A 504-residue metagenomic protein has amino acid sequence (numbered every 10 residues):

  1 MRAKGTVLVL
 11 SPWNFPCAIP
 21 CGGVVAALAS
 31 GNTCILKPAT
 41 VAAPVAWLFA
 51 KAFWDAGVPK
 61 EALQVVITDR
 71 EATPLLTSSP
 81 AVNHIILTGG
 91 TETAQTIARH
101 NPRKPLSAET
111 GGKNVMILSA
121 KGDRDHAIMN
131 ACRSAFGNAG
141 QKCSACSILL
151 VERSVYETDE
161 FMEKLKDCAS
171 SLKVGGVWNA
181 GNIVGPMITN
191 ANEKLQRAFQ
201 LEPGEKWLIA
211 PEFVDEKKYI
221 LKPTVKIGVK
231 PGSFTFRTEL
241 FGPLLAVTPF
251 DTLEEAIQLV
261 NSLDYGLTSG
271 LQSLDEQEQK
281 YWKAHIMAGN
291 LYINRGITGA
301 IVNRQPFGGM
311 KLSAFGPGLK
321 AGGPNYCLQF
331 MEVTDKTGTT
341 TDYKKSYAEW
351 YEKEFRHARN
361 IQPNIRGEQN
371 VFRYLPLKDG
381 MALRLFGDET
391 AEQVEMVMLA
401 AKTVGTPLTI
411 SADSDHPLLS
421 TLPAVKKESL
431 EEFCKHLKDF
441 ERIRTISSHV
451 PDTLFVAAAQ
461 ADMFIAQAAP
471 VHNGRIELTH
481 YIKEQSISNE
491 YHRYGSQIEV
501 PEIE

Functional and structural regions predicted by a protein language model:
W13-G22, E389-M396: Conserved coil-to-alpha-helix start sites within the AMP-binding
G22-T73, V397-V425: PLP-dependent aminotransferase-like
G31, L63, I85, G112 (+5 more regions): Residue-level signal for inorganic ion chemistry
A52-G57, P80, H84, T91-K230 (+7 more regions): ALDH superfamily catalytic-core signature
Q64-N83, K427-L437: A structured beta-alpha segment of the ubiquitous adenosine-cofactor-binding alpha/beta core
N182, K218-K222, T238-L244, L263-L267: Conserved glycine-rich beta-strand-loop-beta hairpin in the small C-terminal domain of fold type I
E254, Q277-M287, Y292, I297-T337: Catalytic cores of nucleotide-enabled group-transfer and carboxylate-activating enzymes in metabolic and assembly-line
